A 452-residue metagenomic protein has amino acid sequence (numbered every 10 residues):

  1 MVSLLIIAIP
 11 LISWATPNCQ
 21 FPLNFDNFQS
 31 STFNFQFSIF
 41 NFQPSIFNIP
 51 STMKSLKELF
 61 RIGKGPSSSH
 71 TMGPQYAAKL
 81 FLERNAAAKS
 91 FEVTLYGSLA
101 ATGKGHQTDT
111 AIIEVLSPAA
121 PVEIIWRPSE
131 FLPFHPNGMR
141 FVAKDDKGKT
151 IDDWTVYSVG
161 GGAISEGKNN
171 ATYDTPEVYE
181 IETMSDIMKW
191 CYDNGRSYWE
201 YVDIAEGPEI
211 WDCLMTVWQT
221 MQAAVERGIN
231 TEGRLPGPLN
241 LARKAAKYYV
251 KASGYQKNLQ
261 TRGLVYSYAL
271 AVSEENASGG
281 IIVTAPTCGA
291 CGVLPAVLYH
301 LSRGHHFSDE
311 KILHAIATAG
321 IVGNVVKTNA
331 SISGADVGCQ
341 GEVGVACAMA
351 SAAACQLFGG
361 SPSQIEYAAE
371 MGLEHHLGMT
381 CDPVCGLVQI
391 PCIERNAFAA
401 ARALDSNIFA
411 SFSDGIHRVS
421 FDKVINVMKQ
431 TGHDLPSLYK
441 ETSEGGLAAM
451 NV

Functional and structural regions predicted by a protein language model:
N18-Q20, N27-N48: Arg/Gly-rich low-complexity intrinsically disordered repeat tracts
R61-A77, G279-V297, C339-C347: Conserved phosphate/anionic-ligand binding catalytic regions in large, soluble enzymes, centered on
I62-G63, S333-G338, P383-C392: Short beta-alpha connecting loops at secondary-structure transitions that line or flank enzyme active sites
T71-R84, P295-H306, S351-G359: Alpha-helical support elements that line or immediately flank enzyme active sites and cofactor-binding pockets
V115, P121-Y255, G263-L264: C-terminal regulatory domains involved in ligand/effector binding and gene-expression control
Q222-H306, E310-G334, G338, G446-V452: Accessory "access/gating" subregions that flank catalytic or transport cores
A354-V452: Functionally critical mobile loop/hinge segments
